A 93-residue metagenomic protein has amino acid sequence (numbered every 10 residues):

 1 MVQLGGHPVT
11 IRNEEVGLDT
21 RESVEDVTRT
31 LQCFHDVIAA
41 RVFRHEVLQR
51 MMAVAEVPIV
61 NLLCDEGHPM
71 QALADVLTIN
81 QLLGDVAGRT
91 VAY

Functional and structural regions predicted by a protein language model:
V2-Y93: Structural/interface elements that position substrates and couple domains in central-metabolism enzymes
